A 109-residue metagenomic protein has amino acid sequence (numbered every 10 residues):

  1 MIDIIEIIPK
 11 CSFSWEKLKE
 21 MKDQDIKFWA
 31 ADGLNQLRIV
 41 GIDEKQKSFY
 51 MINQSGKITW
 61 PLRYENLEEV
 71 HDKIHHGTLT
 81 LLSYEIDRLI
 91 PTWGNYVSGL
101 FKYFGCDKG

Functional and structural regions predicted by a protein language model:
M1-G109: Intrinsically disordered, charged low-complexity linkers and terminal tails that flank or connect structured domains
